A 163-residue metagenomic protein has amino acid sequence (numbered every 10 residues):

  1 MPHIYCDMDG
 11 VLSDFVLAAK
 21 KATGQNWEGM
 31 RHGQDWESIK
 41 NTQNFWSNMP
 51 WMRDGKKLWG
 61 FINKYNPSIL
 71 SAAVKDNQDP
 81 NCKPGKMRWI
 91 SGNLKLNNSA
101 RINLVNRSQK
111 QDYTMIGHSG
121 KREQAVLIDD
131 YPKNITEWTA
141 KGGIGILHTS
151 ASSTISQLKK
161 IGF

Functional and structural regions predicted by a protein language model:
M1-F163: Catalytic phosphate/metal-binding cores of nucleic-acid and nucleotide-processing enzymes, i.e., regions that mediate
